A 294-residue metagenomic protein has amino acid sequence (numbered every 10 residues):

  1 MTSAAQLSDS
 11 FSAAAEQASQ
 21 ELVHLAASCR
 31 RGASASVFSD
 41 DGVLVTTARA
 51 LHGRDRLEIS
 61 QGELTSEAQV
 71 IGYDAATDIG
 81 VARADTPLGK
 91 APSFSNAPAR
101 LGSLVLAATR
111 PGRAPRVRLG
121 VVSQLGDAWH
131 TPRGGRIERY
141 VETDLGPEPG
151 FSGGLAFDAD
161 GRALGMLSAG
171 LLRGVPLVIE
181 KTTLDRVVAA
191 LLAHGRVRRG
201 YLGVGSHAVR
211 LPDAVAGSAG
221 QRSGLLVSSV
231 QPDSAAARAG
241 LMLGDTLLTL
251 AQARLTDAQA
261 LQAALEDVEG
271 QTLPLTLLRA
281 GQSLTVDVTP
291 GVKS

Functional and structural regions predicted by a protein language model:
M1-A15, A107, A163-R222, T272 (+2 more regions): C-terminal cap/linker of serine protease catalytic domains
A5-A14, L22-T47, L64-E67, S93 (+2 more regions): A conserved glycine-rich beta-strand in the N-terminal activation segment of trypsin-fold
S19-E21, G80, A84-A91, R116-G174 (+3 more regions): Active-site region of chymotrypsin-like
Q20-L25, A35, G42, T46 (+15 more regions): Terminal peptide-recognition signature
V43, F94-R118: Short glycine/Trp-rich loop-beta-loop segment that forms part of the substrate-binding cleft
I71-T77, L125-V141, L191-R198, V209-G224: Gly/Ser-enriched beta-turn/beta-hairpin loop segments
L145-L155, H207-T249, A253-T256: PDZ/PDZ-like domain segments forming the peptide/carboxylate-binding groove, activating on the N-terminal beta-strands
A189-G200, D233, A239-M242, L248-L250 (+2 more regions): PDZ-domain C-terminal substructure recognizer with occasional recognition of PDZ-binding tails
